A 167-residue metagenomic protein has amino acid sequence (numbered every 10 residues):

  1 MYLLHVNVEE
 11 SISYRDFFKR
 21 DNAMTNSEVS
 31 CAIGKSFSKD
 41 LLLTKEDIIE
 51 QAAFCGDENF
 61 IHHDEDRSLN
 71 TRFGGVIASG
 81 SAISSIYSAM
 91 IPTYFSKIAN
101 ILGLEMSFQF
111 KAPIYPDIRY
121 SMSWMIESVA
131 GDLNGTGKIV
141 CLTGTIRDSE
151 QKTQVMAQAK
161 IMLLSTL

Functional and structural regions predicted by a protein language model:
L3-A78: Catalytic strand-loop segment that frames the active site of acyl-thioester-processing enzymes
L3-S36, I114-R119, S123-L167: HotDog/MaoC-like acyl-thioester-processing domains
S38-L42, Q109, K160-M162: Generic structural detector for well-ordered beta-strands
R67, G103, L133-N134: Sparse recognition of residues in long alpha-helices and their boundaries
T71-A78, S85-S128, Q158: Hydrophobic beta-strand-centered segment that forms part of the acyl-chain substrate-binding groove
